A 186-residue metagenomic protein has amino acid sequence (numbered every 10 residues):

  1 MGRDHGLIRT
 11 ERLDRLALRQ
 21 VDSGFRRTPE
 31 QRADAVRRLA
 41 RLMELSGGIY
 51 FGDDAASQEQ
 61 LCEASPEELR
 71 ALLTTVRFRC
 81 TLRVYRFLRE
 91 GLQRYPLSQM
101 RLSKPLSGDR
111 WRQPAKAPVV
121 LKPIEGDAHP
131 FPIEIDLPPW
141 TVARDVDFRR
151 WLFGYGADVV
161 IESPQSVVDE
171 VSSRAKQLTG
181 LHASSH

Functional and structural regions predicted by a protein language model:
M1-G2, W151: Short, acidic/hydrophobic/Gly-rich beta-strand patch recurrent on exposed beta strands that often constitutes part
G2-Y50: Flexible linker/loop signature enriched in Pro/Ser/Thr and Pro/Gly
E44-H186: Polybasic (Lys/Arg-rich)
